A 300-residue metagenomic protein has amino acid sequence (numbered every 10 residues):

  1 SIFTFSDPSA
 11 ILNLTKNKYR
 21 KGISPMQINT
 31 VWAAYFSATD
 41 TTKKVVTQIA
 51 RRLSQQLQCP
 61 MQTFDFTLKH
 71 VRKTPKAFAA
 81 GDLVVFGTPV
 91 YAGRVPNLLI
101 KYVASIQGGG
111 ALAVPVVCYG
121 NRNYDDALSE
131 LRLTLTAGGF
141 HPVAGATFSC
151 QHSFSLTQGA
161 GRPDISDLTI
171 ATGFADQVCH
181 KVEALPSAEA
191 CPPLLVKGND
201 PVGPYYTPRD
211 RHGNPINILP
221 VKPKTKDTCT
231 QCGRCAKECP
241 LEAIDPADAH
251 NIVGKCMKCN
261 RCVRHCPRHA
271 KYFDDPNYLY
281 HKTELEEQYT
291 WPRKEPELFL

Functional and structural regions predicted by a protein language model:
F3-F5, Y19: Aromatic (phenylalanine/tyrosine) cluster motif
D7-A10: Acidic, Ala/Val/Gly-enriched low-complexity intrinsically disordered segments
L14-L68, T74-I218, D274-L300: FMN-binding flavodoxin-like domain, especially the glycine-rich phosphate-binding loop
D200-V221, T230-P246: Short, charged low-complexity linear segments at domain edges
K224-T225, T230-M257, R261-L279: Iron-sulfur cluster-binding cysteine motifs and their immediate structural context in ferredoxin-like electron-transfer
